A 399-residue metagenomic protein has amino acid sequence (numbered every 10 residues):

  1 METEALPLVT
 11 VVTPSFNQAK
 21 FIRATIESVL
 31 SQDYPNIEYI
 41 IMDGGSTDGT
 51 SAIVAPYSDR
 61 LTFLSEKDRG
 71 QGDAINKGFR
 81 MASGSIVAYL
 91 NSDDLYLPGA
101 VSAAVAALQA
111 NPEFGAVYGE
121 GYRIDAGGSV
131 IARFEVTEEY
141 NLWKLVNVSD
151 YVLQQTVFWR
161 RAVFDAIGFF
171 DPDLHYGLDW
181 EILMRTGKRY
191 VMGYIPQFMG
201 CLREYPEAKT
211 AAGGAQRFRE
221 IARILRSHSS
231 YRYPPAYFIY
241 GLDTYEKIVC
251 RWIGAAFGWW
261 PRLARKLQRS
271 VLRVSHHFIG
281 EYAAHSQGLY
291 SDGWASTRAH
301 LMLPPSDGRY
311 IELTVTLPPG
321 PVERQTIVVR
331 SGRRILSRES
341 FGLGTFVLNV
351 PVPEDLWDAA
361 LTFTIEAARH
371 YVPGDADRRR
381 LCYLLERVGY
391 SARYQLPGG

Functional and structural regions predicted by a protein language model:
M1-S28: N-proximal low-complexity "stem/linker" segments adjacent to membrane-targeting elements
L6-V9, L30-I41, G49, R60-T62: Short loop->beta transition adjacent to catalytic acidic/histidine clusters or analogous donor-positioning motifs
V11, R133-I224: Conserved nucleotide-sugar donor-binding catalytic segment
S28, P35, D43-A52, K67 (+1 more regions): A conserved acidic beta->alpha catalytic loop
E66-A82, A103: Glycine-rich, basic loop-to-helix element that forms the pyrophosphate-binding segment of sugar-nucleotide handling
V87: Short aromatic/hydrophobic "clamp" motif used to bind/position activated sugar donors
G99-I131: Conserved donor NDP-sugar-binding/catalytic core segment of glycosyltransferases
A256-G308, T316-V322, D358, E366-G399: Glycan-recognition and processing domains
